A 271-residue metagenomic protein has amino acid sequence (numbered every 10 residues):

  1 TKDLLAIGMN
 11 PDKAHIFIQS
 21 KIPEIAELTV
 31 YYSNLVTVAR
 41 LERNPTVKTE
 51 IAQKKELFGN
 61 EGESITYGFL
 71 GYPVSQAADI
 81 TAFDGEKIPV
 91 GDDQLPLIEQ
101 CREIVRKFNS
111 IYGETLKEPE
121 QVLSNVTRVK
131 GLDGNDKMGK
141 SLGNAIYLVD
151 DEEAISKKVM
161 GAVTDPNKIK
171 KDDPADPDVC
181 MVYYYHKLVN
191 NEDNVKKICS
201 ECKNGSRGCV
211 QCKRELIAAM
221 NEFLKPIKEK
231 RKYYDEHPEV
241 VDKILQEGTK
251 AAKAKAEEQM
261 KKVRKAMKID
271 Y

Functional and structural regions predicted by a protein language model:
T1-A77, R231-K232: N-terminal Rossmann-like or analogous alpha/beta NTP/dinucleotide-binding catalytic cores that position adenine
L4, Y32, D93, Y185 (+1 more regions): Divalent metal-coordination and catalytic microenvironments
F17-K21, K87-V90, H237-E239: Conserved short loop/turn motifs at secondary-structure junctions
V38-R43, A82-P89, N190-I198, K228: Short helix-capping/linker segments at secondary-structure and domain boundaries
V47-T49, K55-I104, F108, K130: Internal, conserved structured core segments that host functional sites
P96, R102-Y271: Conserved nucleotide- and phosphate/pyrophosphate-binding catalytic cores in adenylate/nucleotidyl-handling enzymes
